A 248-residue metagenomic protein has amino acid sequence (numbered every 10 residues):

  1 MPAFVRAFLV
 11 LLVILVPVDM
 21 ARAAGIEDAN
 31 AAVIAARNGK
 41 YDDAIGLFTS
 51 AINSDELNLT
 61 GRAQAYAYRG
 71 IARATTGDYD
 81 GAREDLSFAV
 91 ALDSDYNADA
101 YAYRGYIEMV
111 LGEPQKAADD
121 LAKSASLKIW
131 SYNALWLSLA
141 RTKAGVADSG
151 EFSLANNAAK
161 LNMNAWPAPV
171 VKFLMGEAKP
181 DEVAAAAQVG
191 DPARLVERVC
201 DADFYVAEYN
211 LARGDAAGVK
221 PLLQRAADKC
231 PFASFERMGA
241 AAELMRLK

Functional and structural regions predicted by a protein language model:
I26, T60-Q64, A98-D99, Y132-A134 (+3 more regions): Start-of-helix register in tetratricopeptide repeats
I26-S54, A202-R213: Alpha-helical segment of the N-proximal tetratricopeptide repeat
S50-N53, L57, S87-L92, A125-S126 (+1 more regions): Conserved structural position within tetratricopeptide repeats
R62, R69, R73-T76, R104 (+3 more regions): Residue-level signature of tetratricopeptide-repeat
